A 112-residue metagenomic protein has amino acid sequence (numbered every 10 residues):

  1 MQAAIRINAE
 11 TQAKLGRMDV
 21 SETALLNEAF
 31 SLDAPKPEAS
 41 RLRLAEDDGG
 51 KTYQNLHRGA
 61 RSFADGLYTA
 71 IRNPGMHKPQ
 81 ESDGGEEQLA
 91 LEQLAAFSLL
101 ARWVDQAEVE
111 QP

Functional and structural regions predicted by a protein language model:
M1-L67, E81-Q88, R102, Q106-P112: Amphipathic alpha-helical interface elements
A70-S82: Short helix/strand-capping connector loops at secondary-structure junctions
A90-F97, A101: Short secondary-structure subsegments characteristic of cysteine-rich extracellular domains
